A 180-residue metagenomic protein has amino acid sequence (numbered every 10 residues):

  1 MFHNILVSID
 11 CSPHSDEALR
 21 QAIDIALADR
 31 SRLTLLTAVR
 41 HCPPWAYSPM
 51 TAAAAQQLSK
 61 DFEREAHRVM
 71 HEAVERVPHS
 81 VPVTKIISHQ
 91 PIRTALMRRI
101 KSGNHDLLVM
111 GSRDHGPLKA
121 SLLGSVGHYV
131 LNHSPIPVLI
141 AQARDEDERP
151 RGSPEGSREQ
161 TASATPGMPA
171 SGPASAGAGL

Functional and structural regions predicted by a protein language model:
M1, D24, V74-L108, H115 (+1 more regions): Structural beta-alpha unit
M1-A53, H133, R144-E148, R158-L180: Small/aliphatic-rich secondary-structure junction motif
A18, W45-S48, M97-R98, A120-L122 (+1 more regions): Short, well-ordered secondary-structure micro-motifs
T34-L36, T84-S88, L139: General small-molecule cofactor/ligand-binding pocket signal
A53-R68: A short acidic, glycine-rich active-site loop that binds or catalyzes chemistry on phosphate/adenosine moieties
L107-N132, D147-E148: Glycine-rich, Arg-bearing micro-motifs that act as flexible, cationic patches
G111, V138-Q142: Short beta-strand elements of ligand-binding domains
